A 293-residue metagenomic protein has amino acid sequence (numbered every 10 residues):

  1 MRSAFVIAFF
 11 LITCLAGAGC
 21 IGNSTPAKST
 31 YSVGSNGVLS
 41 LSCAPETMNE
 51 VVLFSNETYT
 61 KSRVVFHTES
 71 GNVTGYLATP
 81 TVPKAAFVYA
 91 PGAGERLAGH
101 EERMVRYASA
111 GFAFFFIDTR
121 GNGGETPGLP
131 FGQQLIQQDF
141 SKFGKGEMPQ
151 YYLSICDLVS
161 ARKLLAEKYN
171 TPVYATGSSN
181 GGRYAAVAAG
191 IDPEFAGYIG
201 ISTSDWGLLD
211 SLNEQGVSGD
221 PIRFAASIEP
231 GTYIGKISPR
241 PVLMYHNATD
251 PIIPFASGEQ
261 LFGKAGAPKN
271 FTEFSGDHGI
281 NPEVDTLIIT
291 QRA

Functional and structural regions predicted by a protein language model:
M1-V33, V38-E50: Secretory targeting signatures
S40-T81: N-terminal cap/lid segment of alpha/beta-hydrolase-fold proteins
P83-K84, Y89-T126, G207-L208: Short substrate-entry loop that stabilizes the transition state in hydrolases
R106, F116-I155, D210-N213: Cap/lid segment of the alpha/beta-hydrolase catalytic domain
C156-G219: Primarily recognizes the serine-hydrolase "nucleophile elbow" in alpha/beta-hydrolase and SGNH/GDSL folds
E229, P254-F262: Short alpha-helix in the alpha/beta-hydrolase fold that links the catalytic acid
I237-S238, L243-H246, D250: Short beta-strand/loop motif that positions the catalytic acidic residue of the alpha/beta-hydrolase fold
E259-A293: C-terminal catalytic histidine-bearing segment of alpha/beta-hydrolase fold enzymes
